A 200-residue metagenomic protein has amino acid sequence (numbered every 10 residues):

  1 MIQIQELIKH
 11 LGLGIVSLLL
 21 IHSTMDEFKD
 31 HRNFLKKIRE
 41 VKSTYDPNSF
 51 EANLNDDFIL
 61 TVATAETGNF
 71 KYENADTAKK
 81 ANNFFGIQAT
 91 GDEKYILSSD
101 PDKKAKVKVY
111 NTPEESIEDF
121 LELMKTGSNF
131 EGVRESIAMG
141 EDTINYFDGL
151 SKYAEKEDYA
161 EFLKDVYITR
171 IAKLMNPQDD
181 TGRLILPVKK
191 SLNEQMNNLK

Functional and structural regions predicted by a protein language model:
M1-I4, N197-N198: Intrinsic low-complexity, intrinsically disordered segments enriched in polar/basic residues
Q3-D26: Single-pass alpha-helical membrane anchors
L18-K200: Catalytic cores of secreted/periplasmic lytic hydrolases that degrade extracellular macromolecules
